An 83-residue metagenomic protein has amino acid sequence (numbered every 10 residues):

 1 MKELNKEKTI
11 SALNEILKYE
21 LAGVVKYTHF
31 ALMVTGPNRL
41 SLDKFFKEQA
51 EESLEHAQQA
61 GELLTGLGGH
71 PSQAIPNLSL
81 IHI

Functional and structural regions predicted by a protein language model:
M1-I16: Disorder-to-helix initiation segments
L4, V25, M33-P37: Residue-level signal for the start and early helices of compact helical domains
A12-E15, Y19, F45, E52: Alpha-helical initiation/capping and key positions within long helical/coiled-coil segments
Y19, G23-F30, H56: Amphipathic, well-ordered alpha-helical segments in soluble domains
A31-I75: Conserved alpha-helical segments that form or flank metal/cofactor-binding pockets of metalloenzymes
L78: Carbohydrate-binding/catalytic loop surfaces
I81-I83: Conserved small/polar residues in nucleotide/adenosyl-binding loops
